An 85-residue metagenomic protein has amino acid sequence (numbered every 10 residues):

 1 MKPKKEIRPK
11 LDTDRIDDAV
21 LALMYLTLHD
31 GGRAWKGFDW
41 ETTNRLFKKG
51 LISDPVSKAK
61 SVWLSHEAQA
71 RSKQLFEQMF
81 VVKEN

Functional and structural regions predicted by a protein language model:
P3-G37: N-terminal acidic leader/helix
I16-A19, S65, Q69: Hydrophobic alpha-helical segments
G32-K49: Short amphipathic alpha-helical interaction segments
K48-S57: A short, conserved structural fragment
A59-S65: Minor-groove-contacting beta-hairpin "wing" of winged helix-turn-helix DNA-binding domains
H66-N85: Short, amphipathic alpha-helical interaction segments positioned at domain boundaries
